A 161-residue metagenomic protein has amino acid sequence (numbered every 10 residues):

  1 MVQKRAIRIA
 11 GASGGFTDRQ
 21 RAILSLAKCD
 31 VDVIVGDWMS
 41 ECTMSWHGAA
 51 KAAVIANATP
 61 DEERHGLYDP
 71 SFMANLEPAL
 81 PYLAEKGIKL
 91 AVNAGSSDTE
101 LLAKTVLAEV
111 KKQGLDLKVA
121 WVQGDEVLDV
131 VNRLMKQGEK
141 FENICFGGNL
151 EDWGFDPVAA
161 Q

Functional and structural regions predicted by a protein language model:
M1-G138, N143, G147-Q161: Metallocofactor- and cofactor-centric catalytic cores in central/energy metabolism, strongly enriched
